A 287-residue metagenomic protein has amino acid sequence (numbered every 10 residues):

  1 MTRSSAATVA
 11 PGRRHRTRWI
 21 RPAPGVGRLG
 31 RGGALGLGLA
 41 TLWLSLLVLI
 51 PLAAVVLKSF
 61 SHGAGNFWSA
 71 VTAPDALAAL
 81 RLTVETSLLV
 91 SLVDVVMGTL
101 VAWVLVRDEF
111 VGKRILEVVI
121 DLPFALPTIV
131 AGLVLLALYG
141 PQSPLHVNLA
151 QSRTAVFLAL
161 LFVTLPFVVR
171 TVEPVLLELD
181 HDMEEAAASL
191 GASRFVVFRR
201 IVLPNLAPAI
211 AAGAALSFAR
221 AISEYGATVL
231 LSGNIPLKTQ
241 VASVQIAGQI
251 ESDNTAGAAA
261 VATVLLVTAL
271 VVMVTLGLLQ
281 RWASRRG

Functional and structural regions predicted by a protein language model:
A6, T17-R18, L35-G36, G112 (+3 more regions): C-terminal transmembrane helix and the adjacent membrane-cytosol boundary/short C-terminal tail of inner/organellar
R18-A34, V55-L92, R107-D108, G248-A256: Periplasmic/extracellular loop-to-transmembrane helix junction in inner-membrane transport proteins
W19, G27-R28, G65-F67, L89-I120 (+3 more regions): Transmembrane-helix boundary motif in ABC transporter permease subunits
I20-R28, A64-T72, L77, G112-K113 (+3 more regions): Membrane-interfacial helix termini and adjacent extracytoplasmic/periplasmic loops of multi-pass transporters
V26, L77, V111-E117, T154-A155 (+1 more regions): Amphipathic cytosolic juxtamembrane alpha-helices at the membrane-cytosol interface of multi-pass membrane transporters
G38-W43, L92, L122, L126 (+4 more regions): Transmembrane alpha-helices
L46, R81, E85-M97, V101 (+6 more regions): Hydrophobic alpha-helical transmembrane segments of multipass integral membrane proteins, especially permease/channel
F67, V71-P74, V229-T275: Interhelical loop and adjacent transmembrane-helix boundary motif in polytopic membrane transport permeases
